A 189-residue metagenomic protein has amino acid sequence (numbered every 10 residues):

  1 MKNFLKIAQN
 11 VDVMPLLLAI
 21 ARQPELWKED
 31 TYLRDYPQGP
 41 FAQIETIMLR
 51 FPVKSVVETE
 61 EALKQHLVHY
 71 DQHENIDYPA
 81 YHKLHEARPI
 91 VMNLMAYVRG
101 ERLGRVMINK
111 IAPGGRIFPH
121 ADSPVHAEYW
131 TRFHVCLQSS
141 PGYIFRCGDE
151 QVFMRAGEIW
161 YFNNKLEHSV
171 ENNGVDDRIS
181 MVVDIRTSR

Functional and structural regions predicted by a protein language model:
M1-M107, I111-P119, V125-A127, G142-Y143: Fe(II)/2-oxoglutarate oxygenase catalytic core
M107, H134, S169: Short, surface-exposed charged micro-motifs
P119-H120, Y143-F145, F162-N163, E167-G174: Short beta-strand His + acidic residue motifs that chelate non-heme Fe in jelly-roll/DSBH and cupin folds
E128-Y129, C147-G148, N173-V175: Short glycine/proline-enriched turns and hinge-like loops at secondary-structure junctions
T131-C136, I159-Y161, V175-R189: A short hydrophobic beta-strand segment most commonly corresponding to one strand of the jelly-roll/cupin
C136-R155: A short beta-strand-loop-beta hairpin characteristic of the jelly-roll/cupin
F153-N164: Short secondary-structure subsegments characteristic of cysteine-rich extracellular domains
